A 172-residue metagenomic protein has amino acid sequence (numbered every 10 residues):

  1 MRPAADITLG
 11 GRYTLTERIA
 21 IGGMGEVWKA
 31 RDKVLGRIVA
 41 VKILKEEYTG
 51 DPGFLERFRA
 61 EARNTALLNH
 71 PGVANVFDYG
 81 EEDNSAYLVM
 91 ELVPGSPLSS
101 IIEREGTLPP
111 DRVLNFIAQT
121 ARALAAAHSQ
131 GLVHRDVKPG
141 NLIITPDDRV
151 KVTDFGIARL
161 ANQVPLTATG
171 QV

Functional and structural regions predicted by a protein language model:
L15-G22, V27: Protein kinase glycine-rich loop
R31-I38: Conserved N-lobe loop of protein kinases adjacent to the ATP-binding glycine-rich P-loop
I43-L67: AlphaC helix of the eukaryotic protein kinase fold
Y79: Activation-segment/catalytic-loop signature of the eukaryotic protein kinase fold
D83-P97, I101: Conserved short submotifs of the Hanks-type protein kinase catalytic core that shape the nucleotide-binding pocket
F116-I117: Activation segment signature within eukaryotic-like protein kinase domains
T120-L132: Protein kinase catalytic-loop region centered on the HRD/HxD motif
